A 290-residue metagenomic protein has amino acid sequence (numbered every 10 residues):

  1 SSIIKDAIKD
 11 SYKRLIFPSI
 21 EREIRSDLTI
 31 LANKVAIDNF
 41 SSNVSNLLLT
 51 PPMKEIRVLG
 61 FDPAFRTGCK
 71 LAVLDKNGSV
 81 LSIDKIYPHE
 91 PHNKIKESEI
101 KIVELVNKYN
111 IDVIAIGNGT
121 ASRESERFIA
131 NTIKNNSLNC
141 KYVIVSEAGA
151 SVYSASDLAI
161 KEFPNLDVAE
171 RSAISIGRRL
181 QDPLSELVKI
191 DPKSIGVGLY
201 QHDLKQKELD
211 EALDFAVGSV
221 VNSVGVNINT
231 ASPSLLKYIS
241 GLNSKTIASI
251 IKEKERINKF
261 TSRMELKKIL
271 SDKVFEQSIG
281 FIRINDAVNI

Functional and structural regions predicted by a protein language model:
S1-R57, K76, E99-E104, K108: Extended, highly charged clamp/arch subdomains and adjacent linkers that form or line substrate-binding channels
F17, L49, I111, K134 (+6 more regions): Non-catalytic alpha-helical coupling and interface elements of nucleotide-dependent molecular machines and regulators
S19-L28, I56, G60, G117 (+3 more regions): Short coil/turn segments at secondary-structure boundaries
I20, N33-A36, F40, V44 (+17 more regions): Helical mechanochemical/support elements of P-loop NTPase systems and associated helical scaffolds
P52-V80, L180, S271: Gly/Thr-rich phosphate-binding beta-strand-loop-beta motif of the actin/hexokinase/Hsp70
L74-N93: Short glycine-rich, Thr/Ser-proximal phosphate-binding strand/loop in the N-terminal lobe of ATP-dependent enzymes
K94-V113, T120-G225: Conserved phosphate-handling catalytic cores of large alpha/beta enzymes
S223-I290: Accessory alpha-helical DNA-binding modules that contact the DNA backbone or grooves
